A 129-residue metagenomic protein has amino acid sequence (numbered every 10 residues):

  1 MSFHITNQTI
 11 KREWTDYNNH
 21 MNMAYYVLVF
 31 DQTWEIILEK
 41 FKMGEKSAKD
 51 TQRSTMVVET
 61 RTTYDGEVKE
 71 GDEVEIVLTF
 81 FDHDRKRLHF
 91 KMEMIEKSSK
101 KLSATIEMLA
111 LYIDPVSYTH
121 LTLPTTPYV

Functional and structural regions predicted by a protein language model:
M1-K40: Catalytic strand-loop segment that frames the active site of acyl-thioester-processing enzymes
H4, M56-V58, V74, L88 (+1 more regions): Hydrophobic core residues within well-ordered beta-strands of beta-rich domains
R12, M92-M94, A110: Generic short beta-strand
V27-E59, T63: N-terminal first-folded block
R61-K97: Hydrophobic beta-sheet segments that form the core/acyl-binding groove of ACP/CoA-dependent acyl-chain-processing
T119-T125: Conserved small/polar residues in nucleotide/adenosyl-binding loops
